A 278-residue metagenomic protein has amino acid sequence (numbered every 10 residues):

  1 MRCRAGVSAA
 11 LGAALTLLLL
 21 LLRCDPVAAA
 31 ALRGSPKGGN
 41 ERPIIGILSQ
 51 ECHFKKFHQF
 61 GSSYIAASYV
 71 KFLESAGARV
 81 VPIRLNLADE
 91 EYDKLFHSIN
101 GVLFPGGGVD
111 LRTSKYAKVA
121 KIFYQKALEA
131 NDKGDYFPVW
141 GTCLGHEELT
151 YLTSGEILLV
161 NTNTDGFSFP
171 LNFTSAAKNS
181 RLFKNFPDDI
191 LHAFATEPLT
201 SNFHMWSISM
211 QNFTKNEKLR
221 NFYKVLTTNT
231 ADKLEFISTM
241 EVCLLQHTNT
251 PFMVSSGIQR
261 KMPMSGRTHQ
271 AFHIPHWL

Functional and structural regions predicted by a protein language model:
R2-E241, Q246-T250, S256-L278: N-terminal beta1-alpha1 cap of cysteine-dependent amidohydrolase-like domains
